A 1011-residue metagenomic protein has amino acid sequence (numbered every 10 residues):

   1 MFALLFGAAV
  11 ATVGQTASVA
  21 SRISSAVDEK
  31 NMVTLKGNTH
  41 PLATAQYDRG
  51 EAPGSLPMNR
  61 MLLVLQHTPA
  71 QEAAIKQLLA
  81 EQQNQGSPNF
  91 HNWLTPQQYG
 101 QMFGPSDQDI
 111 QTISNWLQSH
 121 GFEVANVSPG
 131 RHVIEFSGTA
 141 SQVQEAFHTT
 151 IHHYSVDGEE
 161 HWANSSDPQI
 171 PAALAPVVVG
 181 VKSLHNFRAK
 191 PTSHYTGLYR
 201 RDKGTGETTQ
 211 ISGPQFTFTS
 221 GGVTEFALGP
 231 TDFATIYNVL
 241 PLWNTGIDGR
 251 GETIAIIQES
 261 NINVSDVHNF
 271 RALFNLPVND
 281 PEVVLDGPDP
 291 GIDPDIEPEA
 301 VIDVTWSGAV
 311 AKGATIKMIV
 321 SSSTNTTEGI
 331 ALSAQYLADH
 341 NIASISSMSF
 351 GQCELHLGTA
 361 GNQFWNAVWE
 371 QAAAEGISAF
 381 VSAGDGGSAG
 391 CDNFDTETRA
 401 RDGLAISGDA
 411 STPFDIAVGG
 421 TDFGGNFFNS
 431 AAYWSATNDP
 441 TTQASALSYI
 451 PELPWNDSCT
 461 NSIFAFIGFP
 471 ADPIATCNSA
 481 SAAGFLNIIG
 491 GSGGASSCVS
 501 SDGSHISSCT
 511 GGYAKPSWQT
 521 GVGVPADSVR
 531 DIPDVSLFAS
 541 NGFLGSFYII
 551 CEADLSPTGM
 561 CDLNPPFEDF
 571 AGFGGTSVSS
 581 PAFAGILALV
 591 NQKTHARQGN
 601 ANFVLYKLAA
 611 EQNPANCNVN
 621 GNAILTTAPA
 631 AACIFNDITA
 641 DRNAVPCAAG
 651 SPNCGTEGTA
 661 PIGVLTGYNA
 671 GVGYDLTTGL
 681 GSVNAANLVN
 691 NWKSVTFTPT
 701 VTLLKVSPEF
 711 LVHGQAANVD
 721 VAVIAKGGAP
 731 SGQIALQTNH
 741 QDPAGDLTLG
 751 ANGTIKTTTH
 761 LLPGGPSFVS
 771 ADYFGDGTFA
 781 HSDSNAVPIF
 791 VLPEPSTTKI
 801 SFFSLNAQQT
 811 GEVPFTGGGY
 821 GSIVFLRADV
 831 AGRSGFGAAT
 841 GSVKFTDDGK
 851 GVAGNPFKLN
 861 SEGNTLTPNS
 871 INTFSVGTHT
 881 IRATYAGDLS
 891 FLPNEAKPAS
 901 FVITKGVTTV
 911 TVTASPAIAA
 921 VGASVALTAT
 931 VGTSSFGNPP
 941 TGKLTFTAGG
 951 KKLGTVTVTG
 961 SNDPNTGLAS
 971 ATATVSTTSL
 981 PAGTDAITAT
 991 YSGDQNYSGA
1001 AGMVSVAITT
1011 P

Functional and structural regions predicted by a protein language model:
M1-A9: Bacterial N-terminal signal peptides
A11-T16: Boundary at the C-terminal end of the N-terminal hydrophobic targeting segment
A17-V127, E135, A140-G420, F464-F469 (+8 more regions): Substrate-binding/charge-relay-adjacent region of secreted/lumenal peptidase catalytic domains
P413-S481: Polar, glycine-rich mid-to-C-terminal structural blocks that act as macromolecule-binding/assembly scaffolds
N478, N591-V672: An often Trp-containing, charged/polar helix-loop segment at the C-terminal end of enzyme catalytic cores
A584-Q592: Short glycine/serine- and small hydrophobic-enriched flexible loop segments
G673-T698: A recurrent domain-boundary module in secreted/ectodomain proteins
T696-P1011: Solvent-exposed beta-strand/loop surfaces, strongest in extracytoplasmic domains of secreted and cell-surface proteins
